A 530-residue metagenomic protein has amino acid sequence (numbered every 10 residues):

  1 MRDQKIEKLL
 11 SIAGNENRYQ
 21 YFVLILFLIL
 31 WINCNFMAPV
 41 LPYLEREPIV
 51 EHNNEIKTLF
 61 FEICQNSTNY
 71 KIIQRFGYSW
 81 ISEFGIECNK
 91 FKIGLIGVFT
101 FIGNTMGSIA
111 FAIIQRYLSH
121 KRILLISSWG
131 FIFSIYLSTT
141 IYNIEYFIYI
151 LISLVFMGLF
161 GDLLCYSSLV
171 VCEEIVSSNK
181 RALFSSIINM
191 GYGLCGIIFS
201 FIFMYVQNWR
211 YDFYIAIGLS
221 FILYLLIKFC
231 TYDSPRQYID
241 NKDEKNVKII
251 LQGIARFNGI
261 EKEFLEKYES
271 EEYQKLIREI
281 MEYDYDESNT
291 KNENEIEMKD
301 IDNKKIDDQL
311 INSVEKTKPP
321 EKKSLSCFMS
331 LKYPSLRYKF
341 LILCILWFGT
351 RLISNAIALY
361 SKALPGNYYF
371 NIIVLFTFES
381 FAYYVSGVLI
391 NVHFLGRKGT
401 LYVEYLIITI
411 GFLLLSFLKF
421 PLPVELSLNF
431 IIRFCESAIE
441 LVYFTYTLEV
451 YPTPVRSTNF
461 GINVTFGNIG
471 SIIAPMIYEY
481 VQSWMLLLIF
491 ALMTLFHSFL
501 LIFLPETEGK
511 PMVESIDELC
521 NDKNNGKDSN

Functional and structural regions predicted by a protein language model:
M1-A13, I49-F76, T231-S335, K510-N530: Intracellular cytosolic loops and amphipathic helices of Major Facilitator Superfamily
M1-N66, K71, S82-W129, F160-S167 (+10 more regions): Hydrophobic transmembrane alpha-helices of multi-pass solute transporters/permeases
K90, S178-I187, T453-N463: Loop-to-transmembrane helix entry/capping segments in MFS-fold secondary transporters and related SLC/MFSD carriers
W129-N143, I407-F420: C-terminal ends and interior cores of transmembrane alpha-helices in multi-pass membrane transporters/permeases
T140-I152, Q207-R210, F417-S427: Helix-loop junctions at membrane interfaces in 12-TM secondary transporters
I148-L163, V424-A438: Hydrophobic core of transmembrane alpha-helices in multi-pass small-molecule transporters, especially MFS/SLC-type
M157-I187: Cytoplasmic helix-loop-helix junction between adjacent transmembrane helices in 12-TM secondary transporters
G399-V442: C-terminal transmembrane helical hairpin of 12-TM major facilitator-type secondary transporters
